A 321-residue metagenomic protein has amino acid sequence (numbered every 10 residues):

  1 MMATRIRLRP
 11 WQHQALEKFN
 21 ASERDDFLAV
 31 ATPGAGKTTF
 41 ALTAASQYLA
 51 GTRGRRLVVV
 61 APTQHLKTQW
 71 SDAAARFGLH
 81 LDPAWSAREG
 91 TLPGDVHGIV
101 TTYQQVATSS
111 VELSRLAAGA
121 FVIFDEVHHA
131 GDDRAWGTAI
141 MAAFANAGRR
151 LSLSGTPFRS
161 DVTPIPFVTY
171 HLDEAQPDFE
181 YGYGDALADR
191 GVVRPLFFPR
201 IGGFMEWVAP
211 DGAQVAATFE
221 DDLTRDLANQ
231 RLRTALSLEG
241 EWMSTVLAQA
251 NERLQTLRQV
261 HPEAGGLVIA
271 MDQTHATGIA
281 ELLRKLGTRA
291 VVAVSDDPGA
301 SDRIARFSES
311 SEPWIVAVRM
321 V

Functional and structural regions predicted by a protein language model:
M1-V30: Conserved pre-motif I regulatory segment
S22-A29, R55-R56, H97, A264-G265 (+1 more regions): Pre-Walker A (Motif I) flank of P-loop NTPase domains
P33, T38-A45, R53-R76, M271-T274: Conserved Walker A/P-loop ATP-binding site and its immediately adjacent core in helicase/helicase-like ATPase domains
V59, I99-T102, G148-G155, I315-V318: Structural recognition of the conserved hydrophobic beta-strand(s) that form the central parallel beta-sheet of P-loop
A74-E112: Inter-Walker segment of RecA-like/P-loop motor cores
E89-L92, T277-G278, R289-M320: Conserved helicase ATPase core of P-loop NTP-dependent helicases/translocases
Y103, L113-S152, T156-F158: SF2 helicase catalytic motif II
V162-E263: Interdomain helical connector at the RecA1-RecA2 junction of SF1/SF2 helicase-like NTPases
